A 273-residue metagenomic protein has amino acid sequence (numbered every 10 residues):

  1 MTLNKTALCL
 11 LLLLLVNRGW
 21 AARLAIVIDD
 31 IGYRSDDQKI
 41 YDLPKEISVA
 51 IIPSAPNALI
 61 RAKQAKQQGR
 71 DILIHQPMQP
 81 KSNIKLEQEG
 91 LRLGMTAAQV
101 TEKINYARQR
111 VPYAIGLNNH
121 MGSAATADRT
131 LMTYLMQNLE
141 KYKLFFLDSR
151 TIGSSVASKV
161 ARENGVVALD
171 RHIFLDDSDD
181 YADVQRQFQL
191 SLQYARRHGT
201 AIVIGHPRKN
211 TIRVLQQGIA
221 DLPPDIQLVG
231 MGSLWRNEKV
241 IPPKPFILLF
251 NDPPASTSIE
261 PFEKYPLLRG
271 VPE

Functional and structural regions predicted by a protein language model:
M1-A7: Bacterial N-terminal signal peptides that target proteins for export
V16-N17: N-terminal signal peptide c-region/cleavage motif recognized by signal peptidases
W20-I84: Active-site beta->alpha N-cap acidic-glycine motif
L24-D29, K45-A50, R70-Q76, I115-N119 (+4 more regions): Hydrophobic faces of well-ordered beta-strands that scaffold small-molecule active sites in alpha/beta enzyme cores
L24-I28, Q88-A98, D177-D183: Active-site mouth loops of central-metabolism enzymes
A65-Y113: Substrate-binding cleft of extracellular glycoside hydrolase catalytic domains
V100-Q189, Y194-R196, H206-Q227: Catalytic domains of cell-wall/extracellular-matrix polysaccharide-remodeling enzymes, centered on de-N-acetylation
L139-T151, N210-E273: C-terminal domain-boundary segment and adjacent tail
